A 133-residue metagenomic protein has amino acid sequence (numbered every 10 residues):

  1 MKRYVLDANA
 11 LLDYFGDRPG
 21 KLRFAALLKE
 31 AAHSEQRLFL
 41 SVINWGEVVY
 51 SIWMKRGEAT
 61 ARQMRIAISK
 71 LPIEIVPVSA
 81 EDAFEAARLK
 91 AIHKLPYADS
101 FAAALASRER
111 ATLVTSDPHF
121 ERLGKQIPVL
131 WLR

Functional and structural regions predicted by a protein language model:
M1-L40, W53-I66, L132-R133: Short, well-structured N-terminal submotif of metal-dependent ribonuclease cores
M1-R3, I75, A103-R133: Acidic, PIN/NYN-like endoribonuclease modules and their adjacent C-terminal/linker elements
L11-L12, W45, F120-E121: A generic structural signal for short hydrophobic patches within well-formed alpha-helices
F15-G16, I52, K90, G124-I127: Short, flexible helix/strand-to-coil boundary loops that buttress conserved ligand/catalytic motifs in alpha/beta
A32, S69, S107: Anion (oxyanion) recognition and catalysis
S51-M54, P72: Helix-loop "lid/cap" segments that line or gate small-molecule binding pockets
E74-V114: Active-site neighborhoods of divalent-metal-dependent phosphate/nucleic-acid chemistry enzymes
